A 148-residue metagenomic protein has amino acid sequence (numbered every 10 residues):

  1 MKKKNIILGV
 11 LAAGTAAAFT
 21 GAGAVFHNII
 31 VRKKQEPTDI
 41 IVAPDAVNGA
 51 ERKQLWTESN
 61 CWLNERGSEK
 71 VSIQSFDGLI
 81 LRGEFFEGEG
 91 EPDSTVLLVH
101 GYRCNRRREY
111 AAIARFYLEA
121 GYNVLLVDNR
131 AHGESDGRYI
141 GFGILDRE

Functional and structural regions predicted by a protein language model:
M1-G14: Membrane-penetrating hydrophobic segments
G14-Q74: An N-terminal hydrophobic leader/cap segment in hydrolases
F76-E87: A short loop-to-beta-strand scaffold at the N-terminal edge of the catalytic core in hydrolase folds
D93-G101: Short beta-strand element of the alpha/beta-hydrolase
Y102-F116, N129: The serine-hydrolase catalytic nucleophile loop
R108-Y110, S135-R138: Conserved catalytic-core motifs of eukaryotic protein kinase domains, centered on the activation segment
F116-D136: Conserved alpha/beta-hydrolase
G141-E148: Alpha/beta-hydrolase active-site loop
